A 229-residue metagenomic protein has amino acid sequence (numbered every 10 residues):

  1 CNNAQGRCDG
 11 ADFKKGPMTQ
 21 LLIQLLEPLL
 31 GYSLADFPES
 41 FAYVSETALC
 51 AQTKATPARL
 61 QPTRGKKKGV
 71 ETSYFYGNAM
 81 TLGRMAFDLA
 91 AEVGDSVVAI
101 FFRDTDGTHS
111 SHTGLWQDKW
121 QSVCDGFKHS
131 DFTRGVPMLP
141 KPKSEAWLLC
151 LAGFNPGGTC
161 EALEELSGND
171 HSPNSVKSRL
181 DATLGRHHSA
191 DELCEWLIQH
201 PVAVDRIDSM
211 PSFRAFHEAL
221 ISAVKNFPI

Functional and structural regions predicted by a protein language model:
C1-N2, D95-T108: Acidic beta-strand-to-loop metal/phosphate-binding motif
C1-R64, Y74: Domain-level signal for Mg2+-assisted phosphodiester chemistry and nucleotide/NA-binding surfaces in nucleic-acid
D12-L22, S73-F87, S110-G126, F213: Well-ordered, non-membrane alpha-helical segments in soluble/globular domains
L34-L49, P137-A146, E195-A203: Acidic carboxylate-rich catalytic motifs and surrounding loops in phosphoryl-/glycosyl-chemistry enzymes
A35, A90-S96, H129-T133: Short helix-terminating capping/connector loops at secondary-structure junctions
A48-S96: A glycine-rich, hydrophobic loop/mini-helix early in the fold
D104-S189: Activity-critical C-terminal alpha-helical subdomain
A190-I229: Charged phosphate-binding loop/patch that engages nucleotide di/tri-phosphates or the phosphate backbone of nucleic
